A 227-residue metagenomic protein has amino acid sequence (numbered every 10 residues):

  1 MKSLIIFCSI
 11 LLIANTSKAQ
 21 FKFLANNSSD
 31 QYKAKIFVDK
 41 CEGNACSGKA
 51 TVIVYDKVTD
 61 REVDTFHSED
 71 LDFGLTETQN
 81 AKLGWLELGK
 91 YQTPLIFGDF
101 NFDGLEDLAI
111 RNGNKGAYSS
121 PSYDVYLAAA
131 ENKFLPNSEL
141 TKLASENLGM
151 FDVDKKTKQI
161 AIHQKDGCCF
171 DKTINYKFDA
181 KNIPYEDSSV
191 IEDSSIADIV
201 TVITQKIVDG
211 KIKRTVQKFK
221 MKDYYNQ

Functional and structural regions predicted by a protein language model:
M1-K22: Bacterial Sec-dependent N-terminal signal peptides
S17-E62, K155-Q227: Acidic, small-residue rich beta-repeat scaffolds with periodic aromatic anchors
N26-S28, G89-F102, D152-K155: Structural signature of eukaryotic scaffold interfaces centered on beta-propeller domains
Y55-V58, S119-E139, I174-A180: Beta-propeller blade repeat segments, especially FG-GAP/WD-type strand-to-loop junctions in 6- to 7-bladed propeller
D64-S68, L135-K142, E186-D193: Beta-propeller fold detector
F66-L86, E192-I207: Surface-exposed loop and turn segments in beta-propeller and other repeat-based domains that flank or scaffold
D72-T93, K142-D152, F170: Repeat-based blade/solenoid architectures
D99-N112, K156-A161: Acidic/hydrophobic-patterned starts of short beta strands in beta-sheet-rich repeat architectures
